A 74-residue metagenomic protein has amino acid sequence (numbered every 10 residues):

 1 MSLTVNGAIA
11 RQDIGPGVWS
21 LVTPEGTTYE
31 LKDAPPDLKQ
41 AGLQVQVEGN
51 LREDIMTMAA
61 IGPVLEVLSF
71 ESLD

Functional and structural regions predicted by a protein language model:
M1-G15, G49, S72: Structural detector for short beta-strands of small beta-barrel domains
S2, P24, Q40-Q44, A60-V67: Short connector loops at helix/strand junctions that flank enzyme active sites, especially segments positioning acidic
R11, L38-A41, N50, E66 (+1 more regions): Domain-level signature for proteins that mediate thiol-based redox and metal-cofactor handling
I14-Y29: OB-fold (S1/OB) nucleic-acid-binding surfaces
S20, E30-K32, M56-A59: Short histidine-centered beta-strand/loop micro-motifs that create catalytic or ligand/metal-coordination sites
G26-L38: Beta-strand/loop nucleic-acid-binding surfaces
G42-M56: Flexible glycine-rich surface loops and low-complexity tracts that mediate binding to linear polymers
D54-D74: OB-fold/S1-family single-stranded nucleic acid-binding modules
